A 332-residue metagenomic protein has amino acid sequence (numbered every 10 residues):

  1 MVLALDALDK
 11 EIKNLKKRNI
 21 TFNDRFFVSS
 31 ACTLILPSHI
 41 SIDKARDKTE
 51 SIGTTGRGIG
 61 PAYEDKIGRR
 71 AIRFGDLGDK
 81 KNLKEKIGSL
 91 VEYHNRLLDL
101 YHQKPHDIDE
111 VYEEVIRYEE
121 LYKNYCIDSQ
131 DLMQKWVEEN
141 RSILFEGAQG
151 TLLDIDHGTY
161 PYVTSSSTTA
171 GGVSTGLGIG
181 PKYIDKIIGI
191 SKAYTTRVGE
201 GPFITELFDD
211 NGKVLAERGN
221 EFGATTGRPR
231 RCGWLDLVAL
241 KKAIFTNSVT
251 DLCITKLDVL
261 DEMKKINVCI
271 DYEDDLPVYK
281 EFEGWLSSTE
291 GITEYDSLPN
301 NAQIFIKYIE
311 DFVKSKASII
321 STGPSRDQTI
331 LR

Functional and structural regions predicted by a protein language model:
M1-R332: Non-transmembrane, aqueous-exposed alpha-helical and coiled segments at domain scale
